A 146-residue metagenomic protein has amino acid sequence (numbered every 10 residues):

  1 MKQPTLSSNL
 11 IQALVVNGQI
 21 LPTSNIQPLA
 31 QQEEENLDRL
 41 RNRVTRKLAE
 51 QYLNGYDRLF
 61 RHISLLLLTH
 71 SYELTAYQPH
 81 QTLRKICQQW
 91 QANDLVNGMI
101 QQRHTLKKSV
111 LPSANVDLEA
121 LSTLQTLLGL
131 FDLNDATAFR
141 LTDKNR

Functional and structural regions predicted by a protein language model:
M1-R146: Terminal alpha-helical segments
